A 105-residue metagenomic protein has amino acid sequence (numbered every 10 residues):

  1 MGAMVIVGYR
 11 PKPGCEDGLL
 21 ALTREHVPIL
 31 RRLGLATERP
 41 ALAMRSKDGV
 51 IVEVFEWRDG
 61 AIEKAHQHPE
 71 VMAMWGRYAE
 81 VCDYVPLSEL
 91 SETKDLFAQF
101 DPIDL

Functional and structural regions predicted by a protein language model:
G2-R10, V52-V54: Active-site-flanking beta-strand signature of metal-NTP-handling nucleotidyl enzymes and homologous cyclase-like
I6, P40-A41: A general structural-boundary detector
R10-L22: Short, surface-exposed ligand-recognition loops at beta-strand->loop->(often short) alpha-helix junctions that present
G14-E16, D48, G60-I62, D95: Generic "edge-of-domain/loop-turn" microfeature
T23, V27: Short amphipathic alpha-helical/adjacent loop interface patches that line ligand and macromolecule-binding sites
P28-P40, F55-E92: An amphipathic, aromatic/His-enriched active-site/gating alpha helix that lines ligand/cofactor pockets
L42-D48: A short beta-turn/loop motif at secondary-structure boundaries
E92-L105: Short, low-order "capping/linker" segments at domain edges
